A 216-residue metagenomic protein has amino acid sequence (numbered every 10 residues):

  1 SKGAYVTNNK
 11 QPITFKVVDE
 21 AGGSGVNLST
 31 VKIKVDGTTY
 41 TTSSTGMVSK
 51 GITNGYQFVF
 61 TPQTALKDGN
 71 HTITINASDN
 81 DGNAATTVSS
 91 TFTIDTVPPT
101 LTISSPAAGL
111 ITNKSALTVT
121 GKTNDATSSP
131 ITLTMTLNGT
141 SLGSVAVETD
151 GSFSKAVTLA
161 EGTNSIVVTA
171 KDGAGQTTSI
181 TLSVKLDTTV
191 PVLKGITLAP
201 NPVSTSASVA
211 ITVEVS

Functional and structural regions predicted by a protein language model:
S1, V26, P98-P99, P106 (+1 more regions): Proline-centered linker/hinge motifs at extracellular inter-domain junctions
G3-N9, A108-S115, N201-A207: Short, solvent-exposed loop/linker segments at the N-terminal edge of repeated beta-sheet extracellular domains
I13-D19, V119-T123, I211-V215: Aromatic/hydrophobic beta-strand junction motif of beta-rich domains
D19-L28, N124-L133, S216: Extracellular acidic loop/turn motifs
N54-F60, G151-K155: Short strand-edge motifs at loop-to-beta-strand transitions and within beta-strands of extracellular beta-rich domains
P62-N70, A156-T163: Surface-exposed, short loops/turns at beta-strand junctions within beta-sandwich domains
S89-T102, L182-P191: Flexible, low-complexity linkers/stalks enriched in Thr/Pro that connect modular domains
